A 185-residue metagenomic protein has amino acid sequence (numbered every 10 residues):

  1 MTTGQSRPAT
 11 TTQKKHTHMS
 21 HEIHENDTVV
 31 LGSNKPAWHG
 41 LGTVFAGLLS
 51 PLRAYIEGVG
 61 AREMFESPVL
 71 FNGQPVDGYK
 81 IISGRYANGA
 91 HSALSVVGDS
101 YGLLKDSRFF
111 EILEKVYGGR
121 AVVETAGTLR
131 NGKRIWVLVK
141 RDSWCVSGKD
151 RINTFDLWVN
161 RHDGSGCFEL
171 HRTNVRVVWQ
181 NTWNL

Functional and structural regions predicted by a protein language model:
T2-G4, T10-I112: Feature for intrinsically disordered/low-complexity regulatory segments and propeptides
K105-L185: Intrinsic disorder/low-complexity polar-acidic segments
